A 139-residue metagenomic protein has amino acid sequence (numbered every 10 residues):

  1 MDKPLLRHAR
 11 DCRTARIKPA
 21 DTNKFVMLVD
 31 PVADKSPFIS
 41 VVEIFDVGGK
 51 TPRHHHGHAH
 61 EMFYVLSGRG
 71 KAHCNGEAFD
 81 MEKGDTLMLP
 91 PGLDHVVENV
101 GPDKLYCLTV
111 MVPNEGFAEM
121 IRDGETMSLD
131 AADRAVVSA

Functional and structural regions predicted by a protein language model:
M1-F38, R122-A139: A short, N-terminal "cap"/entry segment at the start of jelly-roll beta-barrel domains of the cupin/DSBH fold
D21, H58-A59, E77, L93-D94 (+2 more regions): A generic "binding-loop/recognition-motif" signal
M27, V41-G57: Conserved short histidine dyad/triad with adjacent acidic residue
A33-S36, F45-K50, R69-K71, P113-F117: Short, charged/polar surface micro-motifs in flexible loops or helix N-caps
V42-E43, M88, D103-E119: A short hydrophobic beta-strand segment most commonly corresponding to one strand of the jelly-roll/cupin
P52-H54, A72-H73, L89, H95-G101: Short beta-strand His + acidic residue motifs that chelate non-heme Fe in jelly-roll/DSBH and cupin folds
H58-H60, V65-G70, N75: Glycine- and acidic-residue-biased ligand/ion/polar-headgroup-sensing regions
G76-P91: Short acidic-glycine-tyrosine-enriched beta hairpin
